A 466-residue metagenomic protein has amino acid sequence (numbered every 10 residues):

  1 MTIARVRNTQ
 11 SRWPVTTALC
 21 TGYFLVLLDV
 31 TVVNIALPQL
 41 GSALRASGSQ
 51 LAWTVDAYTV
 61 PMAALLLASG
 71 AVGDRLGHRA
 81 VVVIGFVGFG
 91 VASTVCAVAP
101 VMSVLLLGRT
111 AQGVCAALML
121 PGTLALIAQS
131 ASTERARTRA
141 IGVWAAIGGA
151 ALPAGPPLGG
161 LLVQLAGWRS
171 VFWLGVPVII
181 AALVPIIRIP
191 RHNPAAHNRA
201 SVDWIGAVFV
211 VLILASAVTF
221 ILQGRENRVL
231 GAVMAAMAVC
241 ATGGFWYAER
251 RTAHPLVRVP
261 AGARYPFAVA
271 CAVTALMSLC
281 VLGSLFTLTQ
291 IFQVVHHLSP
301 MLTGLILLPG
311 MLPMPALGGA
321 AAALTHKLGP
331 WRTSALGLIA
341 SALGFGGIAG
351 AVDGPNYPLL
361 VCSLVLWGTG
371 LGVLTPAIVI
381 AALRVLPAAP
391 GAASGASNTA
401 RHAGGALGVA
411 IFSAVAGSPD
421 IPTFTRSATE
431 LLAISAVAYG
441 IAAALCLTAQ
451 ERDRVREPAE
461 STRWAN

Functional and structural regions predicted by a protein language model:
T2-R188, A320, L328, L336-I339 (+4 more regions): Transmembrane-helix bundle of Major Facilitator Superfamily
R7, S11, S47, V104-L107 (+8 more regions): Membrane-interfacial loop-to-transmembrane-helix junctions in polytopic alpha-helical membrane proteins
R12-L37, L44, G48, L165 (+3 more regions): 12-transmembrane solute porter fold
A64, L118, L212-A215, G283 (+1 more regions): Residue-level signal for the membrane-embedded core of alpha-helical transmembrane segments, especially mid-helix
D74, V81, Q112, P194-G206 (+4 more regions): Alpha-helical transmembrane segments of integral membrane proteins, especially early/N-terminal helices
A92, C115, T123, V176 (+13 more regions): Small-residue hotspots
G142, Q164-T274, C280, T287 (+5 more regions): Hydrophobic transmembrane-helix bundles of small-molecule transporters
